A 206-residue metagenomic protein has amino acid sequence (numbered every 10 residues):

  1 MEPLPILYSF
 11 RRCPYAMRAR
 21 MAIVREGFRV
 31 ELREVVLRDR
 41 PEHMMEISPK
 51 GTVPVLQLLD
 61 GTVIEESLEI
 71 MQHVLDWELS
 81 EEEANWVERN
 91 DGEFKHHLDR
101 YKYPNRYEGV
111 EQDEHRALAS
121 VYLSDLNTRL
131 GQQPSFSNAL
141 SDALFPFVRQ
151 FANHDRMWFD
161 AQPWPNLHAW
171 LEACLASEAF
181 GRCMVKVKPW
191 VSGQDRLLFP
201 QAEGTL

Functional and structural regions predicted by a protein language model:
M1-Y122, R129-P134: GST-like domain detector, emphasizing the conserved glutathione-binding G-site in the N-terminal thioredoxin-like
S80-W86, G181-V191: Short, flexible loop/turn segments with low-complexity composition
G109-E114, D155-Q162: Acidic, serine/threonine/proline-rich low-complexity intrinsically disordered regions
E114-Y122, Q162-A176: Extended, well-ordered alpha-helical scaffold segments
D125-N127, F151-A152: Alpha-helical transmembrane segments in multipass membrane proteins, preferentially the mid-helix core
T128-S137, E178-M184: Surface-exposed helix-capping loop/turn segments at secondary-structure junctions
S135-D160: GST superfamily/GST-like fold recognition
V187-L206: Acidic/histidine-enriched, glycine/proline-rich intrinsically disordered or flexible terminal extensions
